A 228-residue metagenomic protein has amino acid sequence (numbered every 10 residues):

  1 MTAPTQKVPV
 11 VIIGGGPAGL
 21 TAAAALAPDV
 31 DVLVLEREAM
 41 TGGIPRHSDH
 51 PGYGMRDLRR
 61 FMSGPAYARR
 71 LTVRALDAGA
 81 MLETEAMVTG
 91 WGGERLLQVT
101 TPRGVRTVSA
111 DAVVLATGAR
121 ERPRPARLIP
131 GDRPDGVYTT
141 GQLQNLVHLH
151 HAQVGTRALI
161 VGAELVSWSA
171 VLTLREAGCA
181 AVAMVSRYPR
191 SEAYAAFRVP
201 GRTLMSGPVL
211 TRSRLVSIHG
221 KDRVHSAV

Functional and structural regions predicted by a protein language model:
T2-I13, R69-R157: FAD-binding core/adjacent interface of flavoenzyme oxidoreductases
V8-R70, V154, A158-F197: Beta1-alpha1 glycine-rich phosphate/pyrophosphate-binding loop at the start of Rossmann-like nucleotide-binding domains
G15-P17, E36-E38, S48-D49, E85-M87 (+12 more regions): Fold-independent oxyanion-binding glycine-rich loops and adjacent beta-strand/coil segments at enzyme active sites
A18, A27-D31, M40, H50 (+8 more regions): Generic secondary-structure signature for well-ordered alpha-helical cores
A22, P102-V105, H148-H150, A170-T173 (+1 more regions): A generic local secondary-structure boundary/capping motif
G43-P45, G93, R124-P125, H148 (+3 more regions): Generic domain-boundary/flexible-linker signal
G54-D57, T101-R106, R202-P208: Short, structured secondary-structure boundary patches
A75-W91, L96-V99, R175-V228: A Rossmann-like FAD-binding core segment of flavoenzymes
